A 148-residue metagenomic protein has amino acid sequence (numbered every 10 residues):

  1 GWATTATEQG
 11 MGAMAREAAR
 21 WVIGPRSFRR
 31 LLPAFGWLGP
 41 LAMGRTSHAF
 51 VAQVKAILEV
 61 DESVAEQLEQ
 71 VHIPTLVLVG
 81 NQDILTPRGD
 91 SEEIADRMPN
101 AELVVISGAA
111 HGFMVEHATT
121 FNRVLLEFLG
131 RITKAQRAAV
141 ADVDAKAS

Functional and structural regions predicted by a protein language model:
G1-G10, A15: Flexible "cap/lid" loop of the alpha/beta hydrolase fold
A18, V54, I94, F121 (+2 more regions): Hydrophobic "lid"/C-terminal helical patch of Rossmann-like NAD(P)-dependent dehydrogenase/epimerase domains
L38-A65: Hydrophobic, aromatic-rich cap/lid helix
V64-L68, S91: Acidic, amphipathic alpha-helical patches
L68-H72, R97-M98: Short, conserved loop/helix-junction motifs that constitute active-site signature segments in enzyme catalytic cores
V71, V77-V79, D83: Short beta-strand/loop motif that positions the catalytic acidic residue of the alpha/beta-hydrolase fold
I84-D90: Conserved alpha/beta-hydrolase "acid-adjacent" motif
N100-S148: Catalytic active-site module of serine/aspartate enzymes centered on a nucleophile-bearing elbow/loop
